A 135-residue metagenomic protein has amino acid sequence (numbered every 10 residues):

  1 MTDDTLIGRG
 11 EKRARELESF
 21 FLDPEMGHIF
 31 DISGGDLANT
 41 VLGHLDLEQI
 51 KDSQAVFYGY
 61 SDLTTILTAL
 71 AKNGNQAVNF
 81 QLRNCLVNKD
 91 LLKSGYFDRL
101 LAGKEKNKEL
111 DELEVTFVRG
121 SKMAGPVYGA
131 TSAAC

Functional and structural regions predicted by a protein language model:
M1-D4: Short beta-strand elements in bilobed, periplasmic/extracellular small-molecule ligand-binding domains
L6-P126, A130-T131: Active-site histidine-anchored catalytic micro-motif
A134: Short acidic-hydrophobic catalytic motif
